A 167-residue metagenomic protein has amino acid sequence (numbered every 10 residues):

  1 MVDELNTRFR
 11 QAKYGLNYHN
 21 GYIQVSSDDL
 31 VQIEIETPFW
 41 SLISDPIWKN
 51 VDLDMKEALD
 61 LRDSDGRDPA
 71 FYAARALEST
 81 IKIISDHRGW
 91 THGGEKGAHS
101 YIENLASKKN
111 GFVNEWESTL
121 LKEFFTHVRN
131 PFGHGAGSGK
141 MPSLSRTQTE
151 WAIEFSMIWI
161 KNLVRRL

Functional and structural regions predicted by a protein language model:
M1, P69-A73, L120, F124: Residue-level detector of well-ordered alpha-helical segments, enriched for hydrophobic/aromatic packing positions
M1-L53: Internal, Lys/Arg-enriched amphipathic helical interaction segments that engage polyanionic partners
L16-N20, G94-L167: Long, charged low-complexity segments
W40-L42, L53, R75-N114: Flexible secondary-structure boundary motifs
L42-D45, K49, D60-R67, E115 (+2 more regions): Short, solvent-exposed segments of well-ordered alpha helices
N50-L61, H127-P131, G135: Solvent-exposed, amphipathic alpha-helical segments
D52-L59, D63-D86, M157: Short, hydrophobic, well-ordered secondary-structure elements
D63, S85, G89, G137-M141: Short, flexible helix-adjacent loops and helix caps
